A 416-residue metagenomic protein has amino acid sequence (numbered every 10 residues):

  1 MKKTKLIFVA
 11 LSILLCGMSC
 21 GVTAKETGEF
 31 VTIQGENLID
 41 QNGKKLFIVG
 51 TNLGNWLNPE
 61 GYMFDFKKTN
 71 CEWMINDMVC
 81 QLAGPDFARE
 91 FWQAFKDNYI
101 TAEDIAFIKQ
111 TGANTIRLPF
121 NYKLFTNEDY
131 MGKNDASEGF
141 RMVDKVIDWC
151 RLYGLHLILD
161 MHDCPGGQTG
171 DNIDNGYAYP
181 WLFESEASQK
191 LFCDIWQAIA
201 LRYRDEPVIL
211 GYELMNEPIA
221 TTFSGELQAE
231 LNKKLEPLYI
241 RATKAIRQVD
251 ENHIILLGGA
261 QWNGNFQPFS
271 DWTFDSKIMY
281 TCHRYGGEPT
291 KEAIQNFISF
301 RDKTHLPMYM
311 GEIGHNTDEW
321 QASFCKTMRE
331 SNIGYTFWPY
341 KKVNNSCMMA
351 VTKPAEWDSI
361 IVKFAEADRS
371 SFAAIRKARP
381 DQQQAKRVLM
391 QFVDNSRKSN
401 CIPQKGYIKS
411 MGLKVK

Functional and structural regions predicted by a protein language model:
M1-K25: Bacterial Sec-dependent N-terminal signal peptides
K2-K3, Q41, C325-R329: A general structural signal for short secondary-structure junctions and capping/turn motifs
S12-L15, G170, A322: Alpha-helical transmembrane segments and their juxtamembrane interfaces
G28-I48, N52-I254, G259-P268: Active-site mouth of glycoside hydrolases
F30-V31, K190-K342, C347-F364: Extracellular glycoside hydrolase catalytic/binding regions
W320-K416: Aromatic-rich peripheral "rim/lid" segments of glycoside hydrolase catalytic domains that contact and position glycan
